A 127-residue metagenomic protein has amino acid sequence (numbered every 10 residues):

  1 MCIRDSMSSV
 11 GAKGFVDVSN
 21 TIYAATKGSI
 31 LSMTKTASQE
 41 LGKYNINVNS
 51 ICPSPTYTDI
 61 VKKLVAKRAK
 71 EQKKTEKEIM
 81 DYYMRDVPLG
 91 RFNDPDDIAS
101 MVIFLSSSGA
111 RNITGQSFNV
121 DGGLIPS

Functional and structural regions predicted by a protein language model:
M1-D5: Conserved small/polar residues in nucleotide/adenosyl-binding loops
S9: Residue(s) in the substrate-gating loop at a strand-loop-helix junction that position the organic substrate next
G14, R91, V102-I103, T114-S127: Short C-terminal tail/terminal secondary-structure segment of NAD(P)H-dependent dehydrogenase/reductase domains
T26, T34: Active-site helix of classical SDR
L41-K43, T56, S106: A short hydrophobic alpha-helix cap/turn motif
G42, N47, I113-G115: Short, small/polar-rich loop/turn modules that mediate ligand/substrate recognition or access, typified
P53-K67: Short, flexible catalytic-loop segment of classical short-chain dehydrogenase/reductase
K74-T75, V87-I98: A conserved structural motif in NAD(P)-dependent oxidoreductases
